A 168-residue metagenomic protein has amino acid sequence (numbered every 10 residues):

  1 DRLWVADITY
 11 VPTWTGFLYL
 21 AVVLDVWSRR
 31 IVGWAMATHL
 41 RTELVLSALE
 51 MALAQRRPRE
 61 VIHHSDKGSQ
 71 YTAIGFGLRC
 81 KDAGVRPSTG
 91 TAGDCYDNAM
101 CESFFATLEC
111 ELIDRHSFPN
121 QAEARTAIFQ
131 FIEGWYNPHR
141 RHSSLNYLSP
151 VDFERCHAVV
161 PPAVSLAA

Functional and structural regions predicted by a protein language model:
D1-A168: Charged DNA-binding/catalytic regions of mobile-element recombinases
